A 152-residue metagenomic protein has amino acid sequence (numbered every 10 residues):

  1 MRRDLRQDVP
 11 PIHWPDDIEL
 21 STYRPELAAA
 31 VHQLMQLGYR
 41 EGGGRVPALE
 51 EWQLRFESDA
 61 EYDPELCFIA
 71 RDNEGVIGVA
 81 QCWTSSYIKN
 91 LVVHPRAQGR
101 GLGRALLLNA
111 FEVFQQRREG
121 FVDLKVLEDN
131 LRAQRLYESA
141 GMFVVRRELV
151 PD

Functional and structural regions predicted by a protein language model:
M1-D17, P151-D152: Acyl-donor-binding surface of acyltransferase catalytic domains
E19-Q33: A short beta-loop-alpha structural element at the N-terminal edge of CoA-dependent acyl/N-acetyltransferase catalytic
G44-I77: Active-site rim helix/loop that mediates acceptor-substrate recognition in acyltransferases
I69, G75-V92: Conserved beta-strand in the GNAT
P95, L124-Q134, V150-D152: Conserved beta-strand-loop-alpha-helix junction that forms the acyl-donor binding cleft
A97, G101-N109: Conserved acetyl-CoA pyrophosphate-binding loop and the N-cap/start of the following alpha-helix in GNAT-like
R104, E128-R146: Conserved active-site alpha-helix within GNAT-family acetyltransferase domains
F114-K125: Conserved GNAT acetyl-CoA-binding A-motif
